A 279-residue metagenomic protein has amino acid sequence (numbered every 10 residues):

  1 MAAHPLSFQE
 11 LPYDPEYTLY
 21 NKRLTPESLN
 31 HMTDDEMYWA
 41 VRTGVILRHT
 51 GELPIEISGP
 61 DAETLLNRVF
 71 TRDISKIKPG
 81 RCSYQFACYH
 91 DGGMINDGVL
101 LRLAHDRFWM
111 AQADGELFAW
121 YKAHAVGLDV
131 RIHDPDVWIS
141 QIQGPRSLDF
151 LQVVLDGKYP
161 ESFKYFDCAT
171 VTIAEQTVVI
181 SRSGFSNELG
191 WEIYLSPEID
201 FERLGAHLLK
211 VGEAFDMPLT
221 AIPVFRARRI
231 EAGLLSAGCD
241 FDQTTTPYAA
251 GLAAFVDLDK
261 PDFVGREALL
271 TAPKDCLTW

Functional and structural regions predicted by a protein language model:
M1-C88, G93: Acidic, proline/glycine-enriched N-terminal capping motif
M1-D34, Y38-A40, L101-W279: Conserved, structured C-terminal
R81, M94-I95, Y165, T177: Residues that act as N-cap/strand-start positions at coil-to-secondary-structure junctions
D97-V99: Peripheral, non-cofactor segments flanking catalytic/redox cores
